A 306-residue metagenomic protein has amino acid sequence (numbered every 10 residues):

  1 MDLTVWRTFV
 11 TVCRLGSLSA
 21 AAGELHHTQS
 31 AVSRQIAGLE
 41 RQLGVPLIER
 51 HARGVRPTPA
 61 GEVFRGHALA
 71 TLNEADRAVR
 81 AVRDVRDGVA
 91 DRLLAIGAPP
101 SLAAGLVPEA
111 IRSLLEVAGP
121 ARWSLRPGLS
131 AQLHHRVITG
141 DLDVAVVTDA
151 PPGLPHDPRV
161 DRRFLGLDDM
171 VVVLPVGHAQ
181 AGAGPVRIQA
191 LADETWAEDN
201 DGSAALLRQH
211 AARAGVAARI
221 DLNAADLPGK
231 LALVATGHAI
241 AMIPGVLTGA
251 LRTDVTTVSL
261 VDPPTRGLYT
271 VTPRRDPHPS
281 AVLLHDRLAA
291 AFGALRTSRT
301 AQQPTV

Functional and structural regions predicted by a protein language model:
M1-Q29, Q35, F64: N-terminal short secondary-structure element
E40-E62: A short LG(V/I)-centered, amphipathic sequence patch enriched for acidic residue(s) preceding the LG motif
Q42-L43, F64-G88, T148: Alpha-helical linker/hinge and terminal dimerization helices associated with HTH transcriptional regulators
D91-G153: Central regulatory/effector-binding core of bacterial HTH transcription factors
L129-H134, I138-L142, T148, G202-T256: Hydrophobic hinge/microswitch elements
T148, Q180-I188, D193-A214, H278-L283 (+1 more regions): Secondary-structure junction motif
P155-R163, D168, P228-D276: Beta-alpha-beta core module
T256-V306: A late-sequence structural motif
